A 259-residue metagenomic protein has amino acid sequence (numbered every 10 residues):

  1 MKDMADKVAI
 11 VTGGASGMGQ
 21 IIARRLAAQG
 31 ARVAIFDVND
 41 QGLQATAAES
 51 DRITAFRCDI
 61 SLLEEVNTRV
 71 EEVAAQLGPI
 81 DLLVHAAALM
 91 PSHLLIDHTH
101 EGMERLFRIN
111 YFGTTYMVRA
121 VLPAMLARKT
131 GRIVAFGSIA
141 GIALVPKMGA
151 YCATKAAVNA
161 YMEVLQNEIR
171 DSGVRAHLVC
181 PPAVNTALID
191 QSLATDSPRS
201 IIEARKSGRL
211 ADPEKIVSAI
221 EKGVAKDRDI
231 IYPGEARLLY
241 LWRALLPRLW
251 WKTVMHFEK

Functional and structural regions predicted by a protein language model:
K2-V33: Canonical Rossmann dinucleotide-binding motif of NAD(H)/NADP(H)-dependent dehydrogenases/reductases, specifically
F56-T68, H100: The beta1-alpha1 cofactor-binding region of Rossmann-like NAD(H)/NADP(H)-dependent oxidoreductases
L94-L95, T99-E104: Substrate-binding pocket helix/loop in short-chain dehydrogenase/reductase
V118, T154: Active-site helix of classical SDR
P123, N167-D171: Alpha-helical segment proximal to the catalytic Tyr-Lys
S138: Residue(s) in the substrate-gating loop at a strand-loop-helix junction that position the organic substrate next
D171-G234: SDR active-site lid
